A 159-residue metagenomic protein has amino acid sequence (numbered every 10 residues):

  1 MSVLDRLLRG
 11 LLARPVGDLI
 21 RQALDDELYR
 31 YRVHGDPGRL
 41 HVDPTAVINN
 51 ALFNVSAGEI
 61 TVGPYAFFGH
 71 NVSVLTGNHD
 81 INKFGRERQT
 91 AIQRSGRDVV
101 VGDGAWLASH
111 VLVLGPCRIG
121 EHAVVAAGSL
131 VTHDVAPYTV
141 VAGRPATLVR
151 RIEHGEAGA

Functional and structural regions predicted by a protein language model:
M1-H34: Membrane-proximal basic amphipathic "stem/tether" segments
Y29-Y31, Y65, Y138: Sequence-level detector for tyrosine residue identity
R32-H34, A91, A127: Short, functionally important structural connectors and interaction interfaces within domains
D36, H41-V42, V47-R118, R144-P145 (+1 more regions): Flexible, glycine/small-residue-enriched loop-and-beta-strand segment within the central core of proteins
L75, A126, T132-H133, V149-R151: Conserved acidic donor-binding loop of glycosyltransferase catalytic domains
R118-A142: C-terminal/domain-terminus segments
